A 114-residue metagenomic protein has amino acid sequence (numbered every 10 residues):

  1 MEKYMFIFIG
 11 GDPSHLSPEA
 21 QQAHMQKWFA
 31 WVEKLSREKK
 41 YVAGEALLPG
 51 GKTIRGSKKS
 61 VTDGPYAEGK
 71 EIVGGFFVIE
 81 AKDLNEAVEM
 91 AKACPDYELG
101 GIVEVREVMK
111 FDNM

Functional and structural regions predicted by a protein language model:
M1-M114: Conserved, structured core segments of small domains
